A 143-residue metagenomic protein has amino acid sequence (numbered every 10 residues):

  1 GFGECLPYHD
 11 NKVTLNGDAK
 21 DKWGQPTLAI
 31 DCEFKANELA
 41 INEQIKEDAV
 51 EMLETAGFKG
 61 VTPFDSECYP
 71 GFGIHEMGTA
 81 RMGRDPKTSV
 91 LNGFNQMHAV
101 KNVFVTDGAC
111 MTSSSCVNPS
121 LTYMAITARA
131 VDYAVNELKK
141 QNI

Functional and structural regions predicted by a protein language model:
F2-C5, D10, Q25-S113, S120: A glycine-rich dinucleotide-binding beta-alpha-beta segment and adjacent secondary-structure elements that constitute
P7, D18-D21: Beta1-alpha1 glycine-rich phosphate/pyrophosphate-binding loop at the start of Rossmann-like nucleotide-binding domains
I45, A49-K59, T127-I143: Internal hydrophobic alpha-helix adjacent to the cofactor/substrate pocket in enzyme cavities
S113-D132: A conserved FAD-binding loop/helix module that cradles the flavin
